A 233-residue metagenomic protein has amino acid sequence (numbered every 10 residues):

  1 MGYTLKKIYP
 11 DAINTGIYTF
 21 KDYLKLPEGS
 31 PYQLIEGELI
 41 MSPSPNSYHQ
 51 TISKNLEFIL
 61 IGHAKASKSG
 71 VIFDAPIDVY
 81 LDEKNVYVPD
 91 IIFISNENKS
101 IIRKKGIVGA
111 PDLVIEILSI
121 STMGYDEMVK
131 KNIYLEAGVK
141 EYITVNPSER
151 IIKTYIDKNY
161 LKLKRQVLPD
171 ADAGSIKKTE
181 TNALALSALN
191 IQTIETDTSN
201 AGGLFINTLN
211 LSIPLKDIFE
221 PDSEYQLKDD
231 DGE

Functional and structural regions predicted by a protein language model:
G2-N14, D22-K25, G29, K54 (+3 more regions): C-terminal interaction segment
S30-L34: Active-site and channel-lining beta-strand-loop segments that bind or position nucleotide-derived/phosphorylated
I35-E36, S95: A cytosolic small-molecule/anion-sensing beta-strand core signal
E38-L39, P45, H49-S53: Nuclease catalytic cores
I40-M41, Y80: Nucleotide phosphate-binding site architecture
S44-P45, P147: Structured loop/turn residues at secondary-structure junctions
I72: Conserved RecA-like helicase motor-core motifs
